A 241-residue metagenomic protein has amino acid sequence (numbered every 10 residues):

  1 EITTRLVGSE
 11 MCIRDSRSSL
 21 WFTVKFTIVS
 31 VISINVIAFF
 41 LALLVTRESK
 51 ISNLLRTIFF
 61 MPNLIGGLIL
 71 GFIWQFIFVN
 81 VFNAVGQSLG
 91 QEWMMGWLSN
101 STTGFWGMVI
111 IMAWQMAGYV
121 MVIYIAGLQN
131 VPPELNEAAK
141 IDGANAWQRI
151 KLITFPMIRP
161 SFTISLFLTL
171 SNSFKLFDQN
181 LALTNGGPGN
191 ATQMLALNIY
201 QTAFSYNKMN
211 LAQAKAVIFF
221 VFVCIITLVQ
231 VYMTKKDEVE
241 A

Functional and structural regions predicted by a protein language model:
E1-G8: Positively charged, low-complexity/disordered segments
S9-E10, R14-A241: A structural signal for multi-pass alpha-helical bundles of membrane permease subunits that mediate small-molecule
